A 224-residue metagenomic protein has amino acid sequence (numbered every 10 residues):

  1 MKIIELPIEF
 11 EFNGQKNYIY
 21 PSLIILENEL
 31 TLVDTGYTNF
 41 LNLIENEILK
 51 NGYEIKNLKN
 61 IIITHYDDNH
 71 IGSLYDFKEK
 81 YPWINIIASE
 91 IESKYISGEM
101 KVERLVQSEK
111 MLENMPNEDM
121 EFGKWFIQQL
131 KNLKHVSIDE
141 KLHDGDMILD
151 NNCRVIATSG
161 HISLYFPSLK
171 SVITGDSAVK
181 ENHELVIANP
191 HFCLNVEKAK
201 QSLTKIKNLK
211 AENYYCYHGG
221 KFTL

Functional and structural regions predicted by a protein language model:
M1-F10, W125-L130, N152-C153: Short Pro/Gly-enriched beta-strand edge/turn motifs at strand-loop
K2-N51, S163-D176: Conserved beta-strand hairpin/beta-sheet module of binuclear metal-dependent hydrolase folds, prominently
T31, I62, I86, S171-I173 (+1 more regions): Residue-level marker for buried hydrophobic side chains located in beta-strands that build the well-ordered beta-sheet
T31-D34, N60-T64, V155: Short catalytic-loop micro-motif centered on adjacent basic/acidic residues
D34, S89, Y217: A cross-family glycoside hydrolase active-site/sugar-binding cleft signature
T38-N39, M147, N152-T223: Metallo-beta-lactamase
L49-I138: Active-site HxH/HxHxD metal-binding segment of metal-dependent hydrolases
D139-D144: Short acidic-hydrophobic, aromatic-tinged amphipathic segments that line or gate anion-handling sites
